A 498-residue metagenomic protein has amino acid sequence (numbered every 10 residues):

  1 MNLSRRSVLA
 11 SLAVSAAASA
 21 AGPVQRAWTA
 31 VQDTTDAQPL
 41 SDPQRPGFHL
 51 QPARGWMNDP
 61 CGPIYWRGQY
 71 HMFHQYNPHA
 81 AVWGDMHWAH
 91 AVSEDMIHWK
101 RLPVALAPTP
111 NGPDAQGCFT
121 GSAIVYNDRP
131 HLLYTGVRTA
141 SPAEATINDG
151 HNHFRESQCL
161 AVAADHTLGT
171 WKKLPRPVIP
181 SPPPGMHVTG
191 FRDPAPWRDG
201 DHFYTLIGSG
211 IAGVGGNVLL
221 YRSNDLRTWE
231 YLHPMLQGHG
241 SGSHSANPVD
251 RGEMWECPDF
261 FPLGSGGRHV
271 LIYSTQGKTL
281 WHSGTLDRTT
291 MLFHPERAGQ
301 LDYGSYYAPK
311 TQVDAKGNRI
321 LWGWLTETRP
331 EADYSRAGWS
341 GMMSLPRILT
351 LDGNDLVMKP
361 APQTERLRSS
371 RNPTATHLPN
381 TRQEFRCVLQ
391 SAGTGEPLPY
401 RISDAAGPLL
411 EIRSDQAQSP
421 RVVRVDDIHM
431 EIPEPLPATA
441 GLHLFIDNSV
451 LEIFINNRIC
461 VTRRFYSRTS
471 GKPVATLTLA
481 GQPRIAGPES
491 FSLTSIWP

Functional and structural regions predicted by a protein language model:
M1-S15: N-terminal secretory signal peptides and thylakoid transit peptides that target proteins across membranes
A17-A18, P330: A generic secondary-structure boundary signal that marks alpha-helix termini
S19-P23: C-terminal segment of classical bacterial N-terminal signal peptides
A27-D193, R198-D250, E256, P262-Y303 (+4 more regions): Beta-rich carbohydrate-recognition and catalytic domains
D287-M291, P295-G304, Q312-P498: Beta-rich accessory regions
